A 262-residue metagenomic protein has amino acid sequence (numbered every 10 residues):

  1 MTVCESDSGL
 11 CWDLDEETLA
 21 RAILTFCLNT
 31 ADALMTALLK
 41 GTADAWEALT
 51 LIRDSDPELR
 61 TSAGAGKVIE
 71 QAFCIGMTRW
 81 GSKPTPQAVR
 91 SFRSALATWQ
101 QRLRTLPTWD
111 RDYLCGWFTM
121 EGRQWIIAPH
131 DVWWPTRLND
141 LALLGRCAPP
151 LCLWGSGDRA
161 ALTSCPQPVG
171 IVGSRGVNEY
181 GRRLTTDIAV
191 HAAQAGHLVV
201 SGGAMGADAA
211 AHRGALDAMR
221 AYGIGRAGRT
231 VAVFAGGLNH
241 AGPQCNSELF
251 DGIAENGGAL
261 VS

Functional and structural regions predicted by a protein language model:
M1-D131: Short, small/acidic-rich helices and loops at N termini and domain boundaries of DNA replication/processing enzymes
M1-E17, R21, F26-N29, A128-S262: Glycine-biased, small-residue-rich flexible motifs in mid-sequence functional cores and linkers
